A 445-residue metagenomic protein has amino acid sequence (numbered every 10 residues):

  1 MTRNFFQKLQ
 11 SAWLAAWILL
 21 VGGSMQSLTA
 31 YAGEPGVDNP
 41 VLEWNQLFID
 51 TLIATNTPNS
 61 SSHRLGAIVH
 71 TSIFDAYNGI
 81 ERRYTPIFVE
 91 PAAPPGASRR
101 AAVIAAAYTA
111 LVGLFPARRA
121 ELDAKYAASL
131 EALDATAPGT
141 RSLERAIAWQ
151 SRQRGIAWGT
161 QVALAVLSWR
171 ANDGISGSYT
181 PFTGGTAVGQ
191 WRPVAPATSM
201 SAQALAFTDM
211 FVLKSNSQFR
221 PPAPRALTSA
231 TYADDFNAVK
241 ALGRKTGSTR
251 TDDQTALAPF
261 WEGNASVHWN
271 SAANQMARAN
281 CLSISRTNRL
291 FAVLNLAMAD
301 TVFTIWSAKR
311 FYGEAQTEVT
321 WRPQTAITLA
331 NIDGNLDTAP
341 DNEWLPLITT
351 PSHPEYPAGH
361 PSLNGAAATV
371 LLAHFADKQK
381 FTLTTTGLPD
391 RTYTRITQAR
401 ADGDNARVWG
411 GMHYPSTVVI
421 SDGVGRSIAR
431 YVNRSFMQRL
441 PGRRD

Functional and structural regions predicted by a protein language model:
M1-L9: N-terminal secretory signal peptides that target proteins for export/translocation
N4-F5, L28, V166: Absolute N-terminal positional cue centered near the fourth residue
F5, G23-S24, V69, M210: Short linear motifs in intrinsically disordered/low-complexity regions
Q7, G22-S24, R99, S151: Residues at the start of alpha-helices and the adjacent loop-to-helix junctions
L9-A12, L28, S362: Compositionally biased, intrinsically disordered low-complexity segments enriched in polar/proline residues
W13-Q26: Bacterial N-terminal signal peptides
Y31-D445: Acidic/polar surface patches and capping/hinge elements
